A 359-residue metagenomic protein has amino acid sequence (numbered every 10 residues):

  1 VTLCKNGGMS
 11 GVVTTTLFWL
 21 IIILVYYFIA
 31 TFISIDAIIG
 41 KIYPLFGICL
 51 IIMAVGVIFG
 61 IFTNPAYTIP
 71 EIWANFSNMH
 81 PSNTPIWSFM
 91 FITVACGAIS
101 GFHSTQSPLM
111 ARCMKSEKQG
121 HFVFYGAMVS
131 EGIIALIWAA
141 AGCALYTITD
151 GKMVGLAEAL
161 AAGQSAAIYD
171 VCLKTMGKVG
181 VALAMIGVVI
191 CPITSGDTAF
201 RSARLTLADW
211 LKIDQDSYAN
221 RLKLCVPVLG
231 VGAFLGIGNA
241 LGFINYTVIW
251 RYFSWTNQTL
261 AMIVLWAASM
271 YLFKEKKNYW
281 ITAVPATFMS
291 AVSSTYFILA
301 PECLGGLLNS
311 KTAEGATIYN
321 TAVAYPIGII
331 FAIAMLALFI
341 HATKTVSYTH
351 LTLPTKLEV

Functional and structural regions predicted by a protein language model:
V1-F18, L109-G132, A167-D170, G196-L224: Helix-loop-helix connectors at the membrane interface of multi-pass transporters/channels
V1-G8, T16-W19, Y27-T31, I51-F76 (+2 more regions): Hydrophobic alpha-helical segments and their helix-loop junctions in multi-pass secondary transporters
V13-I22, G126-A135, C143, T149-D150 (+5 more regions): Loop-to-transmembrane helix boundary motifs in multi-pass membrane proteins
T16, I35, F46, R204-L205 (+3 more regions): C-terminal membrane-solvent junction of multi-pass transporters and transport-like membrane proteins
W19-Y26, A30, I58-A66, F76-W138 (+1 more regions): Hydrophobic, membrane-embedded alpha-helices of multi-pass small-molecule transporters
F46-I58, E131, F288-S293: Small-residue-rich segments of transmembrane alpha-helices in multi-pass membrane proteins, especially helix faces
I58-N75, A127-D170, A240-I244: Extracellular/periplasmic helix-exit of transmembrane alpha-helices
T349-T355: Conserved small/polar residues in nucleotide/adenosyl-binding loops
